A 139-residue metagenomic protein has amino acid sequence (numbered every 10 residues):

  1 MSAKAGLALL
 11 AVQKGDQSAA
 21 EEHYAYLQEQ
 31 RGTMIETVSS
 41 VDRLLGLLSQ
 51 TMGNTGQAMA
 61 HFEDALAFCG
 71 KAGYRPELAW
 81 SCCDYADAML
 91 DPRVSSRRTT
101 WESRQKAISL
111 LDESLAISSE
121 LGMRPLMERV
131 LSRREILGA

Functional and structural regions predicted by a protein language model:
M1-A139: Helix-coil-helix junctions within alpha-helical repeat/solenoid scaffolds
